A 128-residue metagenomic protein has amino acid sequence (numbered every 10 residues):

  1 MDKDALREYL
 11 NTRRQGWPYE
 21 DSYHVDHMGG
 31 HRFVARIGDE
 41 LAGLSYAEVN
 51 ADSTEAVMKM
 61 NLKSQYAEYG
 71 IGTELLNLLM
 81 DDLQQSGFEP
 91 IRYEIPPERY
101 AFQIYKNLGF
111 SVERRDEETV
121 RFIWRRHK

Functional and structural regions predicted by a protein language model:
M1-E8, E113: A short beta-loop-alpha structural element at the N-terminal edge of CoA-dependent acyl/N-acetyltransferase catalytic
A5-V57, K63: Acetyl-CoA-dependent GNAT
G30-R32, D116-R121: Short hydrophobic/aromatic beta-strand or adjacent loop that forms the aromatic wall/cage of a ligand/substrate-binding
K63-Q65, Y69, P97: Active-site acidic-Proline motif in GNAT/NAT acetyltransferases
E68-D81, N107: Conserved acetyl-CoA-binding loop-helix of GNAT-fold acetyltransferases
L79-L83, I91, A101: Short hydrophobic clusters on alpha-helical segments that form packing/core surfaces in small helical domains
R92-F102, V120: Conserved beta-strand-loop-alpha-helix junction that forms the acyl-donor binding cleft
K106-D116: Conserved acetyl-CoA-binding loop of GNAT-fold acetyltransferases
